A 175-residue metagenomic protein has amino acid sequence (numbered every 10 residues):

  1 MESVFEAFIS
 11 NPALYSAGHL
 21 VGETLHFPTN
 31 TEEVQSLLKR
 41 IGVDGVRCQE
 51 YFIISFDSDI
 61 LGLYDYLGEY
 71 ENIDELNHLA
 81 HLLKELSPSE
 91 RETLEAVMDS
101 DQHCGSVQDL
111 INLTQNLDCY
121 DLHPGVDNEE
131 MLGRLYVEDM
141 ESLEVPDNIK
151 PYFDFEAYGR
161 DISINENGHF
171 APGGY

Functional and structural regions predicted by a protein language model:
M1-R47: N-terminal ordered "arm"
M1-S3, E130-Y175: Acidic, proline/glycine-rich low-complexity IDRs
S10-A13, I53-S55, D127-G133: Short, compositionally biased low-complexity segments
S10-S16, F56-S58, G173-Y175: Short, flexible beta-strand-to-coil junctions
A17, V46-Q49, P88-R91, G105-S106 (+3 more regions): Residue-level signal for secondary-structure boundary elements
E32-G105: Structured domain cores in non-transmembrane regions
E50-S55, E95-V97, N112, D147-K150 (+1 more regions): Short coil/turn segments at secondary-structure boundaries
E95-E141: Extracytoplasmic/secretory-pathway segments with low complexity and glycosylation-like composition
